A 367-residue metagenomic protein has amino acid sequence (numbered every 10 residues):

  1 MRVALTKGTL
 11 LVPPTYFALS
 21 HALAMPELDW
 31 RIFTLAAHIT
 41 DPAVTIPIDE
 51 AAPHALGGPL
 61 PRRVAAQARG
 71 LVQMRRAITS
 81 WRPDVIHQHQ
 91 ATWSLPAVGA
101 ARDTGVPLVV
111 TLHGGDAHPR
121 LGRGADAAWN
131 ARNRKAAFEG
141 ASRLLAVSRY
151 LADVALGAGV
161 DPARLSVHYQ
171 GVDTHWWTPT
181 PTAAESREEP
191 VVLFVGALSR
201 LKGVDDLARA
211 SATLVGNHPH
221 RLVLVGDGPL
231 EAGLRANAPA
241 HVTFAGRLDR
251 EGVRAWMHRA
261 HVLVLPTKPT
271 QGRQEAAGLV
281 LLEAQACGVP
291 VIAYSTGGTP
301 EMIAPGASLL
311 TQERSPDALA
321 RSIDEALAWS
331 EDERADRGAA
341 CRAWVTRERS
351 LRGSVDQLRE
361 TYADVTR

Functional and structural regions predicted by a protein language model:
M1-T45: N-terminal subdomain of nucleotide-sugar transferases
A4, L145, A183-K202, A208-A212 (+1 more regions): Conserved donor-binding/catalytic core segment of Leloir-type glycosyltransferases
Q67-G70, P107-V109, A117-A137: Nucleotide-sugar donor phosphate/pyrophosphate-binding loop at the beta->alpha transition of glycosyltransferases
Q88-W93, L112: Short His-centered aromatic/hydrophobic patch
Y150, G171: Carbohydrate-associated surface elements
A232-R254, V262: Nucleotide-activated donor-binding/catalytic signature segment of Leloir-type glycosyltransferases, i.e., the conserved
H258-R273, V289: Acidic donor-binding loop of glycosyltransferase active sites
P305-D317, E325-E331: Conserved acidic donor-binding segment of nucleotide-sugar-dependent glycosyltransferases
